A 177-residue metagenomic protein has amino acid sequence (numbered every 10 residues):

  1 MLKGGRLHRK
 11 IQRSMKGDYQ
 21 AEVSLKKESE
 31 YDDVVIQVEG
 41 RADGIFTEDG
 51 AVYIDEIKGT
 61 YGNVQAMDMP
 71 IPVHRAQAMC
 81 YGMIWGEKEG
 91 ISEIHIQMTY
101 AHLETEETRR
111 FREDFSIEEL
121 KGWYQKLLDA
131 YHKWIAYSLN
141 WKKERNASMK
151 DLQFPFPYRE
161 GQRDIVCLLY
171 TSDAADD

Functional and structural regions predicted by a protein language model:
M1-K16, Q20-E22: Nuclease catalytic cores
K3, L7, V73, Q77 (+1 more regions): Conserved alpha-helical elements of sugar-nucleotide-dependent glycosyltransferases
K10, S14, C80-E87, L168: Residue-level signal for well-ordered alpha-helical scaffold segments within enzymatic catalytic domains
K27-K121: Mg2+/Mn2+-dependent nuclease catalytic core
E107-W141: Intrinsically disordered, low-complexity terminal regions enriched in charged/polar residues
N140-F156: Conserved adenine-nucleotide phosphate-binding loops and their immediately adjacent elements
F156-L169: N-terminal pre-P-loop "Q-motif" helix
Y170-D177: Conserved small/polar residues in nucleotide/adenosyl-binding loops
